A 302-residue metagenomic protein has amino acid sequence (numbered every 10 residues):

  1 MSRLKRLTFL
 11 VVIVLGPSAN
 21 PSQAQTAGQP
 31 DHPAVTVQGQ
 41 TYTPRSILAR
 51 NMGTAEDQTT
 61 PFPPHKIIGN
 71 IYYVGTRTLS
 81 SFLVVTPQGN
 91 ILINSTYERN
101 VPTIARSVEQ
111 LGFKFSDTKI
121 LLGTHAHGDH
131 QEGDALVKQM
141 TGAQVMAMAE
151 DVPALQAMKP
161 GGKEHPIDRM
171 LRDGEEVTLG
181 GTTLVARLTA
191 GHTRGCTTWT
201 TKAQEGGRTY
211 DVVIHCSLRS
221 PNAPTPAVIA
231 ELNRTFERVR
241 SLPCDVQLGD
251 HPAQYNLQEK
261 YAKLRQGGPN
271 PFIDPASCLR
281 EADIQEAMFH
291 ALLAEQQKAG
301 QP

Functional and structural regions predicted by a protein language model:
M1-L4: N-terminal secretory signal peptides that target proteins for export/translocation
T8-S18: Bacterial N-terminal signal peptides
S22-G89, K298-P302: Zn-dependent metallo-beta-lactamase
Q25-P30, P275-P302: C-terminal regulatory/interaction regions
A27-P30, I71, R99-P102, V108-E176 (+2 more regions): Active-site HxH/HxHxD metal-binding segment of metal-dependent hydrolases
D57-L111, F115, T198-R219: Conserved beta-strand hairpin/beta-sheet module of binuclear metal-dependent hydrolase folds, prominently
N70, V84, N94, H125 (+6 more regions): Divalent metal-coordination and catalytic microenvironments
N90, T96-R99, P166-I167, E176-T178 (+1 more regions): Metallo-beta-lactamase
